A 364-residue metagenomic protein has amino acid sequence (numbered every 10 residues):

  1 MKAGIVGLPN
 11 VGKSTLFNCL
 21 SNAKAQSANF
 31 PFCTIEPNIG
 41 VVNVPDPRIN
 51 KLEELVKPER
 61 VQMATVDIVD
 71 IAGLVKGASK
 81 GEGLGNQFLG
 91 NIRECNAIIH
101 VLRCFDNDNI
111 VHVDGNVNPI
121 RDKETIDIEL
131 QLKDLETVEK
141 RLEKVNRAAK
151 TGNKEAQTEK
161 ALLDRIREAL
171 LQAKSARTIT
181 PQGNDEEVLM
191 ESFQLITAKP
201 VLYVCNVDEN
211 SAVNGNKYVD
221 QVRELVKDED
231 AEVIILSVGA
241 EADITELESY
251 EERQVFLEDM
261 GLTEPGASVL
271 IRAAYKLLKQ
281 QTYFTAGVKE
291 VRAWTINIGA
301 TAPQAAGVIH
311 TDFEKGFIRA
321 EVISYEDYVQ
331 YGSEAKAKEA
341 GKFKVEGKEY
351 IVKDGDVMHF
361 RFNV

Functional and structural regions predicted by a protein language model:
M1-V111, E139-K140, V145: Conserved G1/Walker A P-loop phosphate-binding module
K2-V6, V11, F17, K144-I351 (+2 more regions): C-terminal-of-GTPase-core extension/linker across diverse P-loop GTPases
A28-N29, I110-D114, G215-K217, L247: Short amphipathic alpha-helical segments
F32, D46-I49, Q62-I68, E82-N96 (+8 more regions): Amphipathic alpha-helical transducer elements in NTP-driven molecular machines
G40-P45, A72-E82, R93-E155, Q172-G183 (+1 more regions): Conserved Switch II/interswitch segment of TRAFAC-class P-loop GTPases
E94, K353-D354: Short, flexible surface segments
